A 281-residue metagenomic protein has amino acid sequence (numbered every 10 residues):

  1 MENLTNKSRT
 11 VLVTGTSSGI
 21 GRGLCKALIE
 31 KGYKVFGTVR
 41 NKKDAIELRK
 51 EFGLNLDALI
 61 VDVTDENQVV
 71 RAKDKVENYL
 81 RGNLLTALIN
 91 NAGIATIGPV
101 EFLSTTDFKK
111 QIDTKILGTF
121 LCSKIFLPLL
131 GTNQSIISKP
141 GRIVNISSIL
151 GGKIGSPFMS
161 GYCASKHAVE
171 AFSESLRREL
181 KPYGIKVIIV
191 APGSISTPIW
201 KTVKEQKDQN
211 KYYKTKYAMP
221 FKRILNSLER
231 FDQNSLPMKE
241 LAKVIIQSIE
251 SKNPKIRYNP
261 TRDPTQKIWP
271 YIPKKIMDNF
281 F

Functional and structural regions predicted by a protein language model:
S17-G19: Conserved glycine-rich cofactor-binding loop
V61-A72, T105: The beta1-alpha1 cofactor-binding region of Rossmann-like NAD(H)/NADP(H)-dependent oxidoreductases
N91-T96: Conserved NAD(P)H cofactor-binding loop of Rossmann-fold oxidoreductase domains
P99-V100, D107-K109: Substrate-binding pocket helix/loop in short-chain dehydrogenase/reductase
S123, S165: Active-site helix of classical SDR
S148: Residue(s) in the substrate-gating loop at a strand-loop-helix junction that position the organic substrate next
P182-K255: SDR active-site lid
